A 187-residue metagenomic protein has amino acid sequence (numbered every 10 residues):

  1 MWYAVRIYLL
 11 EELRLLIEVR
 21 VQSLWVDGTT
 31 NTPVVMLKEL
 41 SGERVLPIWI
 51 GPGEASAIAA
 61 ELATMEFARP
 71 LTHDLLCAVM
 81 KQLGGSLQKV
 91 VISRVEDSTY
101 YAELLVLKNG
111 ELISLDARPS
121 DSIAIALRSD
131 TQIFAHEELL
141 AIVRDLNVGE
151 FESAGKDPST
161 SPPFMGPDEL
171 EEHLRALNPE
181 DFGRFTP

Functional and structural regions predicted by a protein language model:
L9-I123, L127-P187: Divalent-cation
